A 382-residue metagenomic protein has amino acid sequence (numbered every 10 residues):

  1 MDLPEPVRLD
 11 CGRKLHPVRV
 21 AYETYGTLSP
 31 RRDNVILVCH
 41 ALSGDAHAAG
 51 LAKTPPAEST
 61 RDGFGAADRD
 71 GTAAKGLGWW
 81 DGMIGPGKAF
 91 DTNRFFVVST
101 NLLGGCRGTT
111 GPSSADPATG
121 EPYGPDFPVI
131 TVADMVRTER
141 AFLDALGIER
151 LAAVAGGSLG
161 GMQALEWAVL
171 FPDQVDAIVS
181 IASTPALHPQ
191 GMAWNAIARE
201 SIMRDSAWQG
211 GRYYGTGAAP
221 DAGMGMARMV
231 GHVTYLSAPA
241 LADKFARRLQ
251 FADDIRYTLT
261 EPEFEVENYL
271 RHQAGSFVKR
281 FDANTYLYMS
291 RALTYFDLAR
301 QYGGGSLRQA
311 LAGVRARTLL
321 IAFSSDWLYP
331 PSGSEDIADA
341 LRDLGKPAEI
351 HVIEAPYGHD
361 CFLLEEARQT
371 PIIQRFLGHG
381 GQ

Functional and structural regions predicted by a protein language model:
E23, R31-D116: N-terminal cap/lid subdomain of alpha/beta-hydrolase-fold enzymes
G120-D126, A133-A153, M162: Conserved acidic catalytic loop of the alpha/beta-hydrolase fold
R150-A193: Conserved hydrolase catalytic core segment
Q174, S180-S276: Alpha/beta-hydrolase-fold enzymes
S276, F296, S325-Y329: Acidic catalytic loop of the alpha/beta-hydrolase fold
Q301-L307, P330-L341: Short alpha-helix in the alpha/beta-hydrolase fold that links the catalytic acid
V314, L320-A322: Short beta-strand/loop motif that positions the catalytic acidic residue of the alpha/beta-hydrolase fold
E335-Q382: Catalytic active-site module of serine/aspartate enzymes centered on a nucleophile-bearing elbow/loop
